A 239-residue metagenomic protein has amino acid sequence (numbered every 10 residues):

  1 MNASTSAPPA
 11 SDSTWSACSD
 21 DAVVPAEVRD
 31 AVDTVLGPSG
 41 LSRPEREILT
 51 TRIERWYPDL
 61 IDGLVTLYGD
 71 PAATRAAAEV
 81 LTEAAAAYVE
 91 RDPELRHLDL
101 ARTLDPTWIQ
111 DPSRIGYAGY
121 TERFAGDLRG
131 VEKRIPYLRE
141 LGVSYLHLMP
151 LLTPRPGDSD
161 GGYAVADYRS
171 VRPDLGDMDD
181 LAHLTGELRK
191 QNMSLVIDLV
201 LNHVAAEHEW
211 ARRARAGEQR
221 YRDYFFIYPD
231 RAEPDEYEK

Functional and structural regions predicted by a protein language model:
N2-K239: Acidic/aromatic-lined carbohydrate-recognition and catalytic surfaces of CAZymes acting on diverse glycans
